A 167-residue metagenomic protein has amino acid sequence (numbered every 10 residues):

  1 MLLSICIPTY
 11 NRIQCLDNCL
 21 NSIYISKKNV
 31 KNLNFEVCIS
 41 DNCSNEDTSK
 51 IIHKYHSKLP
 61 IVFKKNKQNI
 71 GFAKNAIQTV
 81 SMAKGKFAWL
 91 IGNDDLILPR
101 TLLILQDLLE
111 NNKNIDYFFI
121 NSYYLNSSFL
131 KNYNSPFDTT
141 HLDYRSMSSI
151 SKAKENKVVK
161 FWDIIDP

Functional and structural regions predicted by a protein language model:
L2-S4, E36: Cell-envelope/extracellular polymer assembly enzymes that use nucleotide-activated donors
R12-K27: Short, well-formed alpha-helical segments that are part of the catalytic scaffolds of diverse glycosyltransferases
S22, D41-K50, Q68, G92: A conserved acidic beta->alpha catalytic loop
N66-A83: Glycine-rich, basic loop-to-helix element that forms the pyrophosphate-binding segment of sugar-nucleotide handling
A88: Short aromatic/hydrophobic "clamp" motif used to bind/position activated sugar donors
G92-L96, N121: The conserved acidic donor/metal-binding loop of glycosyltransferases
R100-T140: Conserved donor NDP-sugar-binding/catalytic core segment of glycosyltransferases
D143-P167: Conserved nucleotide-sugar donor-binding catalytic segment
